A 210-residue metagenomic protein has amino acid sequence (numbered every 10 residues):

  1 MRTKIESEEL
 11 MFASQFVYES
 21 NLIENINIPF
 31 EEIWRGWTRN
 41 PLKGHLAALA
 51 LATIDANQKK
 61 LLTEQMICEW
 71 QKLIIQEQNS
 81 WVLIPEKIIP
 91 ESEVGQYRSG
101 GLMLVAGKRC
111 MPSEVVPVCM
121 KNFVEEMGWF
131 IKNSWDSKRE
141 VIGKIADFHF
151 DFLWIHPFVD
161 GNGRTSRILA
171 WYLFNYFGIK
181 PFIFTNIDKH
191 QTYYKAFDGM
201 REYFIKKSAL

Functional and structural regions predicted by a protein language model:
M1-L210: FIC/Doc superfamily catalytic core
